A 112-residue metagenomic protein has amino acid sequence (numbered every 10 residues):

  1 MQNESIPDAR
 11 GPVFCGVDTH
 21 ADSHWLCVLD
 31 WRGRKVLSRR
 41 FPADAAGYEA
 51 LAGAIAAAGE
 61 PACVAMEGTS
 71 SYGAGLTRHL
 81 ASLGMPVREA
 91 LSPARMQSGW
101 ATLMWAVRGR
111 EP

Functional and structural regions predicted by a protein language model:
M1-P112: Phosphate- and other anionic-substrate recognition elements at nucleic-acid/protein interfaces
